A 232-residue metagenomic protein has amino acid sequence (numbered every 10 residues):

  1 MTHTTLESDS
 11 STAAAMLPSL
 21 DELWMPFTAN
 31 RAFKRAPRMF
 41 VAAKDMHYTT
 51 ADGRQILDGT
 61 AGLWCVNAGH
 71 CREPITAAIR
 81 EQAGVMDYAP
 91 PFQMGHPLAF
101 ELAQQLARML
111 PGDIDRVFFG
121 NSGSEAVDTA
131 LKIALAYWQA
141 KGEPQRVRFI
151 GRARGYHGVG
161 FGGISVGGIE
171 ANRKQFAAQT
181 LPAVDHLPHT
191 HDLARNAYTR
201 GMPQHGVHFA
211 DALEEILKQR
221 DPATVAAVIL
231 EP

Functional and structural regions predicted by a protein language model:
T2-H47, M94, F209: Active-site-adjacent loop/helix segments that line or gate small-molecule/cofactor pockets in enzymes
L23, A29, A36, G62-W64 (+6 more regions): Glycine-rich, flexible loop/turn motifs
F27, Q55-P144, I150: Glycine-rich loop-to-alpha-helix module at the N-terminal edge of alpha/beta enzyme cores
A36, K44-D45, Q55, P182-D185 (+1 more regions): A generic secondary-structure signal marking the coil-to-beta-strand transition
T50-A51: Short, acidic, Ser/Thr-enriched surface-loop or helix-capping motifs
L57-T60, P188, A226-P232: Short beta-strands and strand-loop turn motifs
G62, V85-M86, H191-A194, P232: A short, flexible beta-alpha/helix-coil linker loop
Q104-A226: PLP-dependent aspartate aminotransferase-fold enzymes
